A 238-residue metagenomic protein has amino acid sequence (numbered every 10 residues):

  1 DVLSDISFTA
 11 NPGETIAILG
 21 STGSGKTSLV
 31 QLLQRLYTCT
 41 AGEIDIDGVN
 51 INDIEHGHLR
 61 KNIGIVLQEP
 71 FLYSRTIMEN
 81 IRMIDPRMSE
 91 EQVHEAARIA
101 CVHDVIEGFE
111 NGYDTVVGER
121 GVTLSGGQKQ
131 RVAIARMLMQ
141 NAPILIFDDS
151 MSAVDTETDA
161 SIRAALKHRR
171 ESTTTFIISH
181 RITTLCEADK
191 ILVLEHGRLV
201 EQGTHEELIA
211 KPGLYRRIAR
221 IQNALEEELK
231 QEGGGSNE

Functional and structural regions predicted by a protein language model:
D1-E238: ABC-type nucleotide-binding domain
